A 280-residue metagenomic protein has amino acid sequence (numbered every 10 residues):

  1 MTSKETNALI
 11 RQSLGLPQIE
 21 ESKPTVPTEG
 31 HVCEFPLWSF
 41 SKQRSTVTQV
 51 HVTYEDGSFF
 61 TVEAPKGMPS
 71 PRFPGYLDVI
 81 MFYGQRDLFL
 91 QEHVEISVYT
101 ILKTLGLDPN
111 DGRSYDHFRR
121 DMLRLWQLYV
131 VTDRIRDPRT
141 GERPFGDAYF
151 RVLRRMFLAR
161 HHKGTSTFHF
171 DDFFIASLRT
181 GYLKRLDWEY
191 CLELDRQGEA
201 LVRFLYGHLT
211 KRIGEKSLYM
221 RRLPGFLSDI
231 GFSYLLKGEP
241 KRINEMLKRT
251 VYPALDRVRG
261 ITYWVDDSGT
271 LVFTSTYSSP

Functional and structural regions predicted by a protein language model:
M1-P280: Charged, alpha-helix-forming regions
